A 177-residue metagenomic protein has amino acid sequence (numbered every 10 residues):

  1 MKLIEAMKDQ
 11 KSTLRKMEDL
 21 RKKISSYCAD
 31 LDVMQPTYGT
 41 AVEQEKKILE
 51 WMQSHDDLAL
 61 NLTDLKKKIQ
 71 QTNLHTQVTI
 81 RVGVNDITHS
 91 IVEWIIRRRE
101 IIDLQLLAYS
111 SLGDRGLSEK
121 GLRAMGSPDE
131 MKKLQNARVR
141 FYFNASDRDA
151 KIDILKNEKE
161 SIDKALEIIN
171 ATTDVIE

Functional and structural regions predicted by a protein language model:
M1-E177: Structural preference for solvent-exposed beta-strand-turn elements and adjacent flexible terminal/loop segments within
